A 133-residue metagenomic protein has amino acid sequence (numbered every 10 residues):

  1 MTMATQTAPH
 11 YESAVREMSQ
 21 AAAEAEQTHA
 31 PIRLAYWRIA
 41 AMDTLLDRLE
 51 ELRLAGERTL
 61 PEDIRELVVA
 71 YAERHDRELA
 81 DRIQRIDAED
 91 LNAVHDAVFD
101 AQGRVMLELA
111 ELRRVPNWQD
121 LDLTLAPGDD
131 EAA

Functional and structural regions predicted by a protein language model:
M1-Q6, A133: Positively charged, lysine/arginine-rich intrinsically disordered segments
A4-L52: Short terminal alpha-helical segments
T7-Y11, I32, E62, G103 (+2 more regions): Generic low-complexity segments that are intrinsically disordered, proline-rich and/or Lys/Arg-biased
P9, R16, R33, V69-A70 (+3 more regions): N-terminal non-cleavable signal-anchor helices
Q20, A40-L54, E66-V69, E73 (+5 more regions): Extended, non-membrane alpha-helical segments enriched in charged/polar residues
A23-Y36, L54-P61, A80-H95, W118: Charged, low-complexity interaction regions
I83-A133: Amphipathic alpha-helical binding modules
